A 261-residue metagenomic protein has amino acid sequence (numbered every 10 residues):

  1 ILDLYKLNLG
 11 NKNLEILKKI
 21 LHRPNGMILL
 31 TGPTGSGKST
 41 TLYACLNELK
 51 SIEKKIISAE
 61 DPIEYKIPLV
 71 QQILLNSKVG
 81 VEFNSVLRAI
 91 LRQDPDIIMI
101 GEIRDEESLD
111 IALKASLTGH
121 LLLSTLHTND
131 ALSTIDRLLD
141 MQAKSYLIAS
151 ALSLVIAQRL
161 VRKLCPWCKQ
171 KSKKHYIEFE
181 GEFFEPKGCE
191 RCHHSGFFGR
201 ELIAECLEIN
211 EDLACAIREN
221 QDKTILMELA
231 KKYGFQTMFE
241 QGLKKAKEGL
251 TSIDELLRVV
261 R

Functional and structural regions predicted by a protein language model:
I1-R261: Short, flexible helix-loop junctions that flank or precede catalytic/ligand sites
